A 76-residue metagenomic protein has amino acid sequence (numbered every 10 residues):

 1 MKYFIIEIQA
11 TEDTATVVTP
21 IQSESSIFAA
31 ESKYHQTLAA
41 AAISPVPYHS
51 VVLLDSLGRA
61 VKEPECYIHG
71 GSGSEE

Functional and structural regions predicted by a protein language model:
M1-T19: Short aromatic-glycine-(Arg/Gly/Cys) micro-motifs in beta-strand/loop hairpins
I5-I6, Y34, V51-L53: Hydrophobic beta-strand residues in large extracellular and virion-surface proteins
T11, I27, S56-L57: Generic structural motif
A15, E24-H49: A short, charged, amphipathic alpha-helix used as a generic interaction element across diverse proteins
P20-S25, P64-I68: Solvent-exposed serine/threonine-rich low-complexity stretches and specific carbohydrate-binding patches
A39-E76: Short, mixed-charge low-complexity intrinsically disordered segments
